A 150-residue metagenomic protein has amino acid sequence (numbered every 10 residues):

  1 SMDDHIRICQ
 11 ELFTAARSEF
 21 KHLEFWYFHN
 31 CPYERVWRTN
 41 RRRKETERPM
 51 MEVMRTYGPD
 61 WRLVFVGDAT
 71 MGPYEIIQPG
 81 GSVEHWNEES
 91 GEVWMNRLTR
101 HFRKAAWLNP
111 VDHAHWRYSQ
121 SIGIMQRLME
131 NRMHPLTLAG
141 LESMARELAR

Functional and structural regions predicted by a protein language model:
S1-K21: An amphipathic, basic-hydrophobic helix/alpha-beta surface used to engage anionic, phosphate-rich ligands or surfaces
D3-Q10, E34-T39, Y74-Q78, W116-S121: A short acidic (Asp/Glu
I6-L12, R42-M51, Q78-M95: Well-ordered, non-membrane alpha-helical segments in soluble/globular domains
A16-T39, W94-H113: A short, conserved beta-to-alpha structural element at the edge of catalytic cores that scaffolds binding
E24-P73: Von Willebrand factor
Y57-P59, A69, P73-R150: Von Willebrand factor type A / integrin I
